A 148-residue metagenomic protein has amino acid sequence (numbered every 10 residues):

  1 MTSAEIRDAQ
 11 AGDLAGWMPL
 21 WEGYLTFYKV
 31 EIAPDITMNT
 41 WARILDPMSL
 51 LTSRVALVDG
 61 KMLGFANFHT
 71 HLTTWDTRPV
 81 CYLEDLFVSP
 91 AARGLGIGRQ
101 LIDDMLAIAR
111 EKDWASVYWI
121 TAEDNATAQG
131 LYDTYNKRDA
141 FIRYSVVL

Functional and structural regions predicted by a protein language model:
D8-A15, P19-R78, I108, V147-L148: Acetyl-CoA-dependent GNAT
H71-L83, R93, A140: A conserved beta-turn-beta hairpin within the catalytic core of GNAT-like acetyltransferases that forms part
V88, G94-A107: Conserved acetyl-CoA-binding loop-helix of GNAT-fold acetyltransferases
S89, A122: Residue-level recognition of the GNAT/N-acetyltransferase active site
R99, E123-I142: Conserved active-site alpha-helix within GNAT-family acetyltransferase domains
R110-T121: Conserved GNAT acetyl-CoA-binding A-motif
